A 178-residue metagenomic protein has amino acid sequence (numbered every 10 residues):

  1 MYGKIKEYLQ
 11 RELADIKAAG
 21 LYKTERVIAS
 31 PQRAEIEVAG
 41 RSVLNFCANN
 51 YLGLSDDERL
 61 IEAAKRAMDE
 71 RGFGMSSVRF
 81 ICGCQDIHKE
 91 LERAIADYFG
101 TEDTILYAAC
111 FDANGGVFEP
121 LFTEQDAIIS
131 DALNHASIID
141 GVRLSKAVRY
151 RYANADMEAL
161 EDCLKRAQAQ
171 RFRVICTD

Functional and structural regions predicted by a protein language model:
Q10-R11, D15-F73: N-terminal "arm"/small-domain region of PLP-dependent enzymes with the aminotransferase-like
E62, R66-C110: Conserved N-terminal alpha-helix of the aminotransferase class I/II PLP-enzyme fold
L106, F111-V117, A136-I138: Short glycine/serine/threonine-rich phosphate/pyrophosphate-binding segments that cradle anionic phosphate groups
V117-A136: Conserved PLP-anchoring active-site segment centered on the Schiff-base-forming lysine
E124, L144-K146: Short, structured coil segments at secondary-structure junctions
Y150, N154-D178: Active-site phosphate-binding strand-loop segment of PLP-dependent enzymes
